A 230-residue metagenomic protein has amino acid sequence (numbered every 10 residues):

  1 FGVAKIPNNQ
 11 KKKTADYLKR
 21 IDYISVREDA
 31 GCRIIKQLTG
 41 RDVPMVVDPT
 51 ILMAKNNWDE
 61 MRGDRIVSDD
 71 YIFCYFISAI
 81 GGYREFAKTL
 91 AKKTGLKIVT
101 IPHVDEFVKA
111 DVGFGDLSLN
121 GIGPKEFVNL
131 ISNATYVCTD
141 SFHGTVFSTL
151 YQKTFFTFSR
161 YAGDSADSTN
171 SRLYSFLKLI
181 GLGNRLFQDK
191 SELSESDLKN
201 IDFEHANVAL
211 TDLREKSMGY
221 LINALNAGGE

Functional and structural regions predicted by a protein language model:
F1-E230: Active-site anion-handling motifs in enzyme catalytic cores
